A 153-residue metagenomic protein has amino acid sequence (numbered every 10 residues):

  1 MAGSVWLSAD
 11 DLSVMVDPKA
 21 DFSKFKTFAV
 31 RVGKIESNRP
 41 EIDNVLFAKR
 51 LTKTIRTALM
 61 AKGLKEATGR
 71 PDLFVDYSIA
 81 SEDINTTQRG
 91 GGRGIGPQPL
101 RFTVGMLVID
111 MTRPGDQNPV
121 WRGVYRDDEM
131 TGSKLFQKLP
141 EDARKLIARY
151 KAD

Functional and structural regions predicted by a protein language model:
M1-G3: Sec-dependent N-terminal signal peptides
V5-T57, A61, R70-P71, D83-N85 (+1 more regions): A structural "domain/chain start" motif
A9-S23, F102-M106, R113-D153: C-terminal/domain-edge helix-coil "capping" segments
L12, K62, P71-V120, R126: Surface-exposed short loop/turn segments
T27-A29, I42-V45, F74, Q88-G90 (+2 more regions): Surface-exposed beta-strand edges and their flanking turn/coil or helix-capping segments
G33, F47-L51, R93-Q98, D128-M130 (+1 more regions): Short, low-complexity, polar/charged sequence segments that are solvent-exposed and flexible
E66-T68: Short beta-strand
